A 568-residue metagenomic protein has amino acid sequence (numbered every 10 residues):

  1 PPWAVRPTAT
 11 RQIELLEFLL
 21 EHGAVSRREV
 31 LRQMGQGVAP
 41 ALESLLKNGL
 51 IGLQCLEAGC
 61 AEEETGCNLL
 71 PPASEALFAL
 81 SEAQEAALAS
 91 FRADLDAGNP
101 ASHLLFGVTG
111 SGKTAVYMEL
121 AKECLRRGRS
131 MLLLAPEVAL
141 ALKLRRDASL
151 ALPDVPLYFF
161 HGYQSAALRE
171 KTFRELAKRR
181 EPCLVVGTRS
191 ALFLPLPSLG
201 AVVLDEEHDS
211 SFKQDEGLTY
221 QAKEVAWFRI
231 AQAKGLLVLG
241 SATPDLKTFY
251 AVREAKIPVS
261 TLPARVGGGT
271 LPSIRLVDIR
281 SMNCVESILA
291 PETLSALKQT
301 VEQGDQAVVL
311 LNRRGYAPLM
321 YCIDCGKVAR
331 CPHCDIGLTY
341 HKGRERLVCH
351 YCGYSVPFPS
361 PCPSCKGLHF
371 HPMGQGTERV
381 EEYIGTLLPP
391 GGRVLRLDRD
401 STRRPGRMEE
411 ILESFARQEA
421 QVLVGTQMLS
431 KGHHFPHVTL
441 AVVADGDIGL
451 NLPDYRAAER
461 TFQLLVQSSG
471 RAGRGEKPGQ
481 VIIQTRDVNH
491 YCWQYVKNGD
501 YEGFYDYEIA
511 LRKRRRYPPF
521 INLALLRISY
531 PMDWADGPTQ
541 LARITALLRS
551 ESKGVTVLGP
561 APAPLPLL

Functional and structural regions predicted by a protein language model:
P1-A135, D400: Pre-Walker A segment
I51, R543-V555: A common structural junction motif
P71-S81, E85, A89, N99-C183 (+3 more regions): Inter-lobe coupling/hinge segments of SF2-like helicase ATPases
G559-L568: Short, intrinsically disordered low-complexity segments
